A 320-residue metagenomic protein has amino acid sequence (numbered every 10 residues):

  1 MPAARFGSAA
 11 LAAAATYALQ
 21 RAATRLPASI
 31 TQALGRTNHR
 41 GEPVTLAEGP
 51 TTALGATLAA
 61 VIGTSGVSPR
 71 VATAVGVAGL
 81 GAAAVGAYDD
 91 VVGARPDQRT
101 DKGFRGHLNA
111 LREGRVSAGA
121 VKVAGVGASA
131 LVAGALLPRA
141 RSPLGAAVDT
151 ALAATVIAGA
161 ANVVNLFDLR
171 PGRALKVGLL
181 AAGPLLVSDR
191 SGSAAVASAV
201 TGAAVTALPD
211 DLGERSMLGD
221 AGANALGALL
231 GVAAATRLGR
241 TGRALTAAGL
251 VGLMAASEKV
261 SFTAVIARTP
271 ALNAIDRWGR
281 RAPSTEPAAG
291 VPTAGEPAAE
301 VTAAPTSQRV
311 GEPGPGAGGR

Functional and structural regions predicted by a protein language model:
P2-A264: "…together with the soluble PPM/PP2C metallo-phosphatase catalytic core" -> "…together with the soluble PPM/PP2C
G239-R320: C-terminal membrane-associated helical module and adjoining short loops/tails
